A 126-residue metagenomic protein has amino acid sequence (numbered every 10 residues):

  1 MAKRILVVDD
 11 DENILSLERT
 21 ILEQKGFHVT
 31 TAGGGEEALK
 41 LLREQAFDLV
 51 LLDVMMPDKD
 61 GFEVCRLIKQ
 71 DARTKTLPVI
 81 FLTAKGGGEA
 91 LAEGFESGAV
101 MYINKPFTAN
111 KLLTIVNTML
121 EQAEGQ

Functional and structural regions predicted by a protein language model:
D9, D53, T83: Active-site residues of response regulator receiver
L15, M56-P57, K75, G87 (+1 more regions): The feature encodes the CheY-like receiver
S16-Q24: Charged docking surfaces used in two-component/phosphorelay signaling
G26-G33, L41: Short hydrophobic/Thr-rich beta-strand motif most characteristic of the beta2 strand and flanking loop of CheY-like
Q45-L51: Active-site beta3 strand of CheY-like receiver
F107-V116: C-terminal output helix
